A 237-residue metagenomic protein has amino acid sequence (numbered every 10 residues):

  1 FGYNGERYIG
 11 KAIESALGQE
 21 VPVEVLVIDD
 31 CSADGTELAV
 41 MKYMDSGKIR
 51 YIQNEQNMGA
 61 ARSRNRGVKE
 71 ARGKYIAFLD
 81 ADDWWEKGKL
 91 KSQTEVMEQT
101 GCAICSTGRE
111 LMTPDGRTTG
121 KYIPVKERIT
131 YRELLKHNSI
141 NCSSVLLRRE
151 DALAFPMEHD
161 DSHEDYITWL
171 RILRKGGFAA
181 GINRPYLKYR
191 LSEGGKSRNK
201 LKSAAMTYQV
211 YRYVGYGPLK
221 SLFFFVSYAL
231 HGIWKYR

Functional and structural regions predicted by a protein language model:
R7-G10, D34-K42, W84, G88: Acidic helix N-cap motif at the loop->helix transition within catalytic regions of sugar-transfer enzymes
E14-V23: Short, acidic, metal-binding catalytic loop of nucleotide-sugar glycosyltransferases
S15, D29-L38, Q56, D80: A conserved acidic beta->alpha catalytic loop
N54-A71, S92: Glycine-rich, basic loop-to-helix element that forms the pyrophosphate-binding segment of sugar-nucleotide handling
K69, V125-S203, V210: Conserved nucleotide-sugar donor-binding catalytic segment
I76: Short aromatic/hydrophobic "clamp" motif used to bind/position activated sugar donors
D80-W84, G108: The conserved acidic donor/metal-binding loop of glycosyltransferases
G88-T119: Conserved donor NDP-sugar-binding/catalytic core segment of glycosyltransferases
